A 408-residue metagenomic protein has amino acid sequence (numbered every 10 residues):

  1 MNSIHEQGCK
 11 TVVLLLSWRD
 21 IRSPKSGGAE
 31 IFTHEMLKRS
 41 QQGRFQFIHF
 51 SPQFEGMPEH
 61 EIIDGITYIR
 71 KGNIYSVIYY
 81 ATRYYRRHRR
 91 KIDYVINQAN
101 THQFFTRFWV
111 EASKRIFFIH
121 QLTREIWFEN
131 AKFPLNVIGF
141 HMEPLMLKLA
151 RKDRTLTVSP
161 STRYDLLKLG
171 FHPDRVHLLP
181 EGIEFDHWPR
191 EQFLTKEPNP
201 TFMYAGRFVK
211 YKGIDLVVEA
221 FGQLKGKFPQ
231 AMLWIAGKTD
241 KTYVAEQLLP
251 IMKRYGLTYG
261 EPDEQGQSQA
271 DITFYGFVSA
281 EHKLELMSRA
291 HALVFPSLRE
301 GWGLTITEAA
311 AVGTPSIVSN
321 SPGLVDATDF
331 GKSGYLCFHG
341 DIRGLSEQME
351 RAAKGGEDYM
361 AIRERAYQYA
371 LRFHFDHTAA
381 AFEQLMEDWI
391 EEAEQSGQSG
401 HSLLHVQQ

Functional and structural regions predicted by a protein language model:
L135-T155, Y164: Membrane-proximal helix-turn-helix segments that form the acceptor-binding/catalytic region of lipid-linked
L156, L194-K212, V218-F221, W234: Conserved donor-binding/catalytic core segment of Leloir-type glycosyltransferases
S161, G182: Carbohydrate-associated surface elements
A245-V278: Nucleotide-activated donor-binding/catalytic signature segment of Leloir-type glycosyltransferases, i.e., the conserved
V278, E285-A290: Short alpha-helical donor nucleotide-sugar binding micro-motif in glycosyltransferases
L298: Aromatic "clamp/platform" in nucleotide-sugar-dependent glycosyltransferases that forms part of the donor/acceptor
I306, P315-V318: Short hydrophobic beta-strand element within catalytic cores of glycosyltransferases and related nucleotide-activated
F330-G331, Y335-I342, R351-E357: Conserved acidic donor-binding segment of nucleotide-sugar-dependent glycosyltransferases
